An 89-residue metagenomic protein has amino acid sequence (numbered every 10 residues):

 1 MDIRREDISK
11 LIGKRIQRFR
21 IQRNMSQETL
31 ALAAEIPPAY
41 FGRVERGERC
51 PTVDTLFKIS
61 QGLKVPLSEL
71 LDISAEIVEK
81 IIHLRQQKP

Functional and structural regions predicted by a protein language model:
M1-Q22: A short, Lys/Arg-rich alpha-helix, primarily the initiator
K14, N24-M25, P51-D54: Residue-level signal for the short linker/turn that defines the boundary of a DNA-recognition helix
Q17, E28, F57: Residues within the helices of the helix-turn-helix
Q17, I21, E35, R46-E48 (+1 more regions): Residue-level detection of the helix-turn-helix DNA-binding "recognition helix"
I21, L32, Q61: Alpha-helical residues within the helix-turn-helix
N24-R43: Short alpha-helical DNA-recognition segment
D54-E69: DNA major-groove recognition helix of helix-turn-helix/homeodomain DNA-binding modules
L71-P89: Short, charged recognition helix plus adjacent turn of helix-turn-helix-like nucleic-acid-binding domains
